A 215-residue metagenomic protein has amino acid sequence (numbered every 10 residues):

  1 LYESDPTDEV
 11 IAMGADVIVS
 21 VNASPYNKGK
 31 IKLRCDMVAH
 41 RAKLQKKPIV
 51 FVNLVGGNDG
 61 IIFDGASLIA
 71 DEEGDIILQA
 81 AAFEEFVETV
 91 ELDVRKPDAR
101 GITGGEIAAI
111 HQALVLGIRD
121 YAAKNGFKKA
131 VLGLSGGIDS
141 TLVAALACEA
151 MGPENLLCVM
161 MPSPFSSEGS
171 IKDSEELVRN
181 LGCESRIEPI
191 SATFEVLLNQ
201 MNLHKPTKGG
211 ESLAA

Functional and structural regions predicted by a protein language model:
L1-G133, A144-E149, P153, M160: Enzyme catalytic cores with a strong preference for nitrogen-chemistry domains
E84-E91, N155-M160, S166-S212: A conserved beta-strand->alpha-helix junction
P97, F165-S166: Generic "edge-of-domain/loop-turn" microfeature
I102-I110, S166, G209-G210, A214: Conserved acidic
G137: Conserved G/P- and acidic residue-centered "switch" motifs that form tight phosphate/ATP-binding loops in soluble
S140, C148, L203-H204: Alpha-helix boundary/capping detector
S140-V143, S167-E168: Short glycine/serine/threonine-rich phosphate/pyrophosphate-binding segments that cradle anionic phosphate groups
